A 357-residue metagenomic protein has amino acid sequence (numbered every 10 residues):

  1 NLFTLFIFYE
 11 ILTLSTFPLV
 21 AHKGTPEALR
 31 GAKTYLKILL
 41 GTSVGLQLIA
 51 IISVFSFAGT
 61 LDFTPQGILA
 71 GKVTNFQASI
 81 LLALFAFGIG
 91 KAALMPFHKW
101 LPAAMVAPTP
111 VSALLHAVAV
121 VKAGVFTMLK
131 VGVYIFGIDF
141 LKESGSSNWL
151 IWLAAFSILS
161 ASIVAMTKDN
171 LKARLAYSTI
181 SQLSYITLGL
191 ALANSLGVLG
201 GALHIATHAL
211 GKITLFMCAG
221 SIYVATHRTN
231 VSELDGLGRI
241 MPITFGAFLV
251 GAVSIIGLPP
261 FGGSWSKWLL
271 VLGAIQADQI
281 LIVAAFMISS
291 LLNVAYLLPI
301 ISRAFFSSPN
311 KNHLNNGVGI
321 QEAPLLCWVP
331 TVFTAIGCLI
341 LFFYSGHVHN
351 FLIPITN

Functional and structural regions predicted by a protein language model:
L2-L5, L14-A304: Hydrophobic transmembrane alpha-helices and their helix-loop junctions in integral membrane proteins
T4-I7, N350-F351: Short, aromatic-rich membrane-interface segments at the entry and exit of alpha-helical transmembrane domains
R239-T244, L298-N357: Cytoplasmic/organellar membrane-interface segments at the starts of transmembrane helices in multi-pass inner-membrane
